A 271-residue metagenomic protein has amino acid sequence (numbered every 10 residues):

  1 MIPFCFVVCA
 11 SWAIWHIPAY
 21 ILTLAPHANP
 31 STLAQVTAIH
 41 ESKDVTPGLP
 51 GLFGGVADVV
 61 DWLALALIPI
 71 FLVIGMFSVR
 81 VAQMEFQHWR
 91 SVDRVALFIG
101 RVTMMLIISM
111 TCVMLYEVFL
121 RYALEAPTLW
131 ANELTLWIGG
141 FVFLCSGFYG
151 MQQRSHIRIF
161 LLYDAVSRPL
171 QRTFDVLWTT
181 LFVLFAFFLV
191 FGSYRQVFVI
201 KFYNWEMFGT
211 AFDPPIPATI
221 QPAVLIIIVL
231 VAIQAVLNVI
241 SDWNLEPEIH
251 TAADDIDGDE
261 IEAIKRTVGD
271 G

Functional and structural regions predicted by a protein language model:
M1-G271: Alpha-helical transmembrane segments and membrane-interface helix-loop junctions in multi-pass membrane proteins
